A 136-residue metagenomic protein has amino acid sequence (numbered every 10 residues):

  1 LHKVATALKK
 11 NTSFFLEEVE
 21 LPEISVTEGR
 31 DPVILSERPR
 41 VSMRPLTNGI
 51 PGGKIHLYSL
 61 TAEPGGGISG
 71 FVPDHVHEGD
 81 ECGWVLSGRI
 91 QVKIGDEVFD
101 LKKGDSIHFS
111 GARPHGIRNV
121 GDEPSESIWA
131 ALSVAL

Functional and structural regions predicted by a protein language model:
L1-L8, T12-L16: Hydrophobic micro-packing sites on short alpha-helices
S13-P45: Helix-adjacent hinge/juxtasegments
V33-F71, A130: A short glycine-rich, His/Asp/Glu-containing loop-to-beta-strand
V41, G53, K102, G111-L136: Ligand-binding loop in jelly-roll beta-barrel domains
A62-E63, V76-V92: Short, conserved beta-strand element in jelly-roll/cupin
G95-G111: Short acidic-glycine-tyrosine-enriched beta hairpin
